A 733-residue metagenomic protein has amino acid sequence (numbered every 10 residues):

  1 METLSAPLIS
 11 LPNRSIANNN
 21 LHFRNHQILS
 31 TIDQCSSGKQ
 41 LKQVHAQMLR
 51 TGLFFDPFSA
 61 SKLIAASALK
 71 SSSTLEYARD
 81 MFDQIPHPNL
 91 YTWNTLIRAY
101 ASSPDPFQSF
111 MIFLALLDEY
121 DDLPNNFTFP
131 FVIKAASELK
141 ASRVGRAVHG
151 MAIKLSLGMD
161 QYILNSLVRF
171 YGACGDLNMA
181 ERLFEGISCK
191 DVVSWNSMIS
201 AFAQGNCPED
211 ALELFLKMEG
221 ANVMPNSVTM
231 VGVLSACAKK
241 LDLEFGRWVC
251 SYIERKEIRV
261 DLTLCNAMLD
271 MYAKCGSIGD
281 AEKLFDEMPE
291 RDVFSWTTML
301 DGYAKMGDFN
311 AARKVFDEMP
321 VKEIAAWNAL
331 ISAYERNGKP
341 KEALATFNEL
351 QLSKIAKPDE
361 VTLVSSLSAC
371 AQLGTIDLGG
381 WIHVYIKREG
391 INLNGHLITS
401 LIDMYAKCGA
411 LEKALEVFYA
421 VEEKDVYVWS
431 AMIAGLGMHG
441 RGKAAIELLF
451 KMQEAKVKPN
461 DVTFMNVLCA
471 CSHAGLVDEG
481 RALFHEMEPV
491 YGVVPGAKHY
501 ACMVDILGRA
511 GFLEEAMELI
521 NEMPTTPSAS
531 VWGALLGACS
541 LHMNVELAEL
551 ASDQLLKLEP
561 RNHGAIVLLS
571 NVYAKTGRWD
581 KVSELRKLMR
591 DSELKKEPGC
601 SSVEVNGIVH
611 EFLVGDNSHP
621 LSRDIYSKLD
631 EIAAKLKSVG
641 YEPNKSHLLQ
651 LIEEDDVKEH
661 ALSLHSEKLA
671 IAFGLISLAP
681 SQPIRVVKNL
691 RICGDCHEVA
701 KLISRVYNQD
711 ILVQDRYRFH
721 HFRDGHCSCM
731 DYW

Functional and structural regions predicted by a protein language model:
E2-D191, S200-W733: Terminal (and in a subset, N-terminal) low-complexity or junction segments at the ends of helical repeat RNA-binding
